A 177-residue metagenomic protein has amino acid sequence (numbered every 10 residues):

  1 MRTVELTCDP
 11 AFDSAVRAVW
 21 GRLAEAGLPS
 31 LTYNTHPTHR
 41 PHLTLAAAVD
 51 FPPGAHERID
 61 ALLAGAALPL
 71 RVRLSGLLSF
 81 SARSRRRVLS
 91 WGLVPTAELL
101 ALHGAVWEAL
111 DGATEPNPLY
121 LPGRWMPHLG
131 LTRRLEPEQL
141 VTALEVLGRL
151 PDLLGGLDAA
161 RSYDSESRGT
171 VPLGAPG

Functional and structural regions predicted by a protein language model:
M1-R73, E98-L154, P172-G177: Basic, often amphipathic N-terminal segments
L6, S90-V94, S162: Short beta-strand element of the conserved SAM-dependent methyltransferase core
D50, L78-R85, P95-E98: Short, catalytically relevant binding-site loops at active-site mouths
L77-R83, D158-V171: Glycine-rich beta-strand-turn "strand-cap" elements at beta-sheet edges
S84-T96, T170-G177: Short, low-order "capping/linker" segments at domain edges
